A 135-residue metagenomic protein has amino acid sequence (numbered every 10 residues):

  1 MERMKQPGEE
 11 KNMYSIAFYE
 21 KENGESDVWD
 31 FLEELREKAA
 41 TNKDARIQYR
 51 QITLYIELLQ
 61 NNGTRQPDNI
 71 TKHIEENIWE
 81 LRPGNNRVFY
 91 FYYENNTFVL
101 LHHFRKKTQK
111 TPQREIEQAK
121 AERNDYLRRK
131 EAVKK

Functional and structural regions predicted by a protein language model:
M1-N85, N95-T97, R105-K135: Basic, Lys/Arg-enriched alpha-helical interface segments
V88-F91: Short, surface-exposed beta-strand/loop micro-motifs that present aromatic residues
L101: ATP-dependent carboxylate-activation loops
